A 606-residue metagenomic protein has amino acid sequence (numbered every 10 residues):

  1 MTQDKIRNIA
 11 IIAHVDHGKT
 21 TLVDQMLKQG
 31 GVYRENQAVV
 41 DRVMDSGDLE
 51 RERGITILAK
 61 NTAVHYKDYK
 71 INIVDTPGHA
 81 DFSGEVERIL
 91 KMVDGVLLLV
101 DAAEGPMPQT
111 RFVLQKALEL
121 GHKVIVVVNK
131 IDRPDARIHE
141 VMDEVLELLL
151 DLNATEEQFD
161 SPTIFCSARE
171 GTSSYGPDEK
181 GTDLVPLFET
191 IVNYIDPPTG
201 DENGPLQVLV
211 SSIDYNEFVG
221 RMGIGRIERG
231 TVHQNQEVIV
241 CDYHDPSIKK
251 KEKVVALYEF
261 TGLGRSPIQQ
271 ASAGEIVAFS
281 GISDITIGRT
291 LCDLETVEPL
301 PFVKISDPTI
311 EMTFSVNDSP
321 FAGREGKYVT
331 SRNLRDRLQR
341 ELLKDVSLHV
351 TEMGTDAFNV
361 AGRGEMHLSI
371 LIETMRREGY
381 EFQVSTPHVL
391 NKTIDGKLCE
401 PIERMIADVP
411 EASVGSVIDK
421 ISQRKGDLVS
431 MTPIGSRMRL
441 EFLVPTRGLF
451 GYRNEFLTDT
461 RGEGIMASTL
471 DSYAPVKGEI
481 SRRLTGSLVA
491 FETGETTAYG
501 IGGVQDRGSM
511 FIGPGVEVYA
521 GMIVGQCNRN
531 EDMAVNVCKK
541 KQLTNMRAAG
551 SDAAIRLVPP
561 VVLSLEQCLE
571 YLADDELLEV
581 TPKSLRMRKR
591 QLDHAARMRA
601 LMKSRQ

Functional and structural regions predicted by a protein language model:
M1-Q606: Structural and coupling elements of P-loop NTPases
